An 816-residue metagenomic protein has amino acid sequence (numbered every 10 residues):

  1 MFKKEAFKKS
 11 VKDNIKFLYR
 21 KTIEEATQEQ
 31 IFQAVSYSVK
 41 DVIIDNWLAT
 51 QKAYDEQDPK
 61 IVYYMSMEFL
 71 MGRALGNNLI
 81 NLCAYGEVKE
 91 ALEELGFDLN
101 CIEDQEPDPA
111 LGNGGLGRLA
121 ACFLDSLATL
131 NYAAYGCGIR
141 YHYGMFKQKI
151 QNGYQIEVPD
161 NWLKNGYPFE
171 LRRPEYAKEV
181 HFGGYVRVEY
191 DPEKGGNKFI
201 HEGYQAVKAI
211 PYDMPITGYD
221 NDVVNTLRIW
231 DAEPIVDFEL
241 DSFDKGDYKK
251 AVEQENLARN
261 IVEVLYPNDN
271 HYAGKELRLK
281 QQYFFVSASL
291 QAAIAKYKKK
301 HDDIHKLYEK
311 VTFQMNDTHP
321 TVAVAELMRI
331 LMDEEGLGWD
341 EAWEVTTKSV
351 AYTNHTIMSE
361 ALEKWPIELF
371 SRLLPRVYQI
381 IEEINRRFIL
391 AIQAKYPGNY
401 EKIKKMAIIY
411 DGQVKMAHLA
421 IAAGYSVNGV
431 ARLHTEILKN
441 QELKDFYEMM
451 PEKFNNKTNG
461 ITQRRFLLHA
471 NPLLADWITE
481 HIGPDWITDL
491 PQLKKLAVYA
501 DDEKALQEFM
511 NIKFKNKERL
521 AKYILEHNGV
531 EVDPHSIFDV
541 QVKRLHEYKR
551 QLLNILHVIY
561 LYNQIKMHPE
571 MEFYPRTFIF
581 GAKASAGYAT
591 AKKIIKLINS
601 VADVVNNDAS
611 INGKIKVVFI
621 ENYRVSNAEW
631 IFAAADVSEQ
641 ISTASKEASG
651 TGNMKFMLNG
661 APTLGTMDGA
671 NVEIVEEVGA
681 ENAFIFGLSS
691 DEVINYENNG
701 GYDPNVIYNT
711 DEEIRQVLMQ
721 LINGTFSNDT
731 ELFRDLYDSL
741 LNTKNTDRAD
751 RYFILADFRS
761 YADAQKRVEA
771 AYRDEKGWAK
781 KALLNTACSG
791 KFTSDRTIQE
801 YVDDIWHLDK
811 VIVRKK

Functional and structural regions predicted by a protein language model:
M1-K816: A conserved ligand/cofactor-binding region detector
